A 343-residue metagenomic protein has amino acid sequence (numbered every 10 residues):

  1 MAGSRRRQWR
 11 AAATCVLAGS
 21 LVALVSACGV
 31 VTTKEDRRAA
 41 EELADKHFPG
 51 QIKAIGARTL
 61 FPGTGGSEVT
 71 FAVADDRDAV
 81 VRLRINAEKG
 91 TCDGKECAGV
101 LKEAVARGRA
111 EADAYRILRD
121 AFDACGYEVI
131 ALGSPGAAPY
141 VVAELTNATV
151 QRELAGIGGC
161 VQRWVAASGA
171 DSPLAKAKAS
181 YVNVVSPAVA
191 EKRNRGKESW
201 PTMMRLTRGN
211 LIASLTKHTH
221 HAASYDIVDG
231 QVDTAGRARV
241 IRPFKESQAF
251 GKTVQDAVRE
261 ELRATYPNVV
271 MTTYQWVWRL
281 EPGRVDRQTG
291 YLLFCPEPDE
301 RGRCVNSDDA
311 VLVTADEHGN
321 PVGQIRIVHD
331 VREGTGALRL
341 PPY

Functional and structural regions predicted by a protein language model:
M1-G29: Secretory targeting and sorting signals
C28-G56, A106-F122, V240-Q275: Short, non-transmembrane alpha-helical segments in secretory-pathway proteins
A39-A44, F48, Q151-L174, L262 (+2 more regions): Short, non-transmembrane amphipathic alpha-helical segments
G50-I85, W278-D308: Exposed beta-strand-loop-beta-strand "reactive/processing" segments of non-cytosolic proteins
D78-A104, P298-A337: A short, surface-exposed beta-strand/turn
I85-A190: Long, acidic/polar, low-complexity amphipathic helices and coiled-coil-like
V141-Q255: Extracytoplasmic/periplasmic C-terminal soluble domains
H218-A310: Intrinsically disordered, low-complexity segments enriched in Gly and acidic/Ser/Thr residues that form flexible
